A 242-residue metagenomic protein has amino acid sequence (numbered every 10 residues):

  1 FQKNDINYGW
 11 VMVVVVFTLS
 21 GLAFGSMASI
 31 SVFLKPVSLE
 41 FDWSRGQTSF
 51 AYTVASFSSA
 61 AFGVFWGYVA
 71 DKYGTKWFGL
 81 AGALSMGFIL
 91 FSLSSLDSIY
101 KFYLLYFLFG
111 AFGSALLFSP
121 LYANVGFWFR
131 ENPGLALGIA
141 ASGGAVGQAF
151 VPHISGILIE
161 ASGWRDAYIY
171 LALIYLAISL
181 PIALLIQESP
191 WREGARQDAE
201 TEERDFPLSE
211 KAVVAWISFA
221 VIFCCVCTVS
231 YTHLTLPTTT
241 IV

Functional and structural regions predicted by a protein language model:
G9-S26, K211-C227: Pair of pore-lining "gating" transmembrane helices in MFS-fold secondary transporters
A28, S56-V64, A149: Residue-level signature of mid-helix packing/kink "hotspots" within the transmembrane helices of 12-pass Major
G63-G74: Helix-to-loop junctions at the C-terminal end of transmembrane segments in multipass secondary transporters
S85-D97: C-terminal ends and interior cores of transmembrane alpha-helices in multi-pass membrane transporters/permeases
K101-A115, I222: Hydrophobic core of transmembrane alpha-helices in multi-pass small-molecule transporters, especially MFS/SLC-type
L116-F129: Intracellular juxtamembrane helix-capping segments at the cytosolic ends of symmetry-related transmembrane helices
G144-Q187: Helix-loop-helix hairpin linking two adjacent transmembrane segments in secondary transporters
T232-T238: Conserved small/polar residues in nucleotide/adenosyl-binding loops
